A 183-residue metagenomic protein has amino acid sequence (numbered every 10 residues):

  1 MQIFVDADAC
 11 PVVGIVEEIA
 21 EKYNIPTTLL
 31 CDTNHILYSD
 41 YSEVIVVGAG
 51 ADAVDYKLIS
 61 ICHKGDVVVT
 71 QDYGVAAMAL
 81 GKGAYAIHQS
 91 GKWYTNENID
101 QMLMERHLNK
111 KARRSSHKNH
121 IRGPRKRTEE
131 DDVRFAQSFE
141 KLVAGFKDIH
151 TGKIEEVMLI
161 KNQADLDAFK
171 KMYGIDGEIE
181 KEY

Functional and structural regions predicted by a protein language model:
Q2-Y183: Nuclease catalytic cores that cleave nucleic-acid phosphodiester bonds, predominantly acidic two-metal-ion
